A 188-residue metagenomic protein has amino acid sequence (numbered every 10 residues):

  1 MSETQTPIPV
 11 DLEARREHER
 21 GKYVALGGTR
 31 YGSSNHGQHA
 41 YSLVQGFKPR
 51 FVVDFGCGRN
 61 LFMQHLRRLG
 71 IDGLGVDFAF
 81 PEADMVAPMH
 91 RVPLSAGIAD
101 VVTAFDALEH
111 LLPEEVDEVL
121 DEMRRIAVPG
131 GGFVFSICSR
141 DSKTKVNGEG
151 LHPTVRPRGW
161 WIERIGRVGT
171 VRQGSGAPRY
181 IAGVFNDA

Functional and structural regions predicted by a protein language model:
M1-S95, T103, D117-L120, G148-W160 (+3 more regions): Conserved N-terminal segment of class I S-adenosyl-L-methionine
V101-A107: A short beta-strand submotif of the Rossmann-like class I SAM-dependent methyltransferase core that lines
D106, C138-R140: Histidine-centered beta-alpha loop that forms part of the nucleotide-sugar donor binding/catalytic region in diverse
H110-L111: A short His-aromatic
D117-P129: A short glycine-rich, Lys/Arg-flanked "PGG" loop and its adjoining helix->strand segment in the class I
G130-C138: Conserved beta-strand signature within the Rossmann-like core of class I S-adenosyl-L-methionine
S142-G148: A short acidic, helix-capping loop that chelates divalent metal ions and anchors anionic groups
